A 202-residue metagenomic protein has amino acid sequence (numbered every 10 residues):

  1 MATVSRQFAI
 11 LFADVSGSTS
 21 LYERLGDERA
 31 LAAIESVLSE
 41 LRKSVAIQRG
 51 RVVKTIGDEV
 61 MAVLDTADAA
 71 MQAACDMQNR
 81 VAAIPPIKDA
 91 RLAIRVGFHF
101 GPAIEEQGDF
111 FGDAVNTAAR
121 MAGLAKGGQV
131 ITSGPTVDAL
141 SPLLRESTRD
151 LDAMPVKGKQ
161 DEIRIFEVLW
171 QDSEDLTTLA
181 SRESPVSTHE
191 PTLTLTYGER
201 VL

Functional and structural regions predicted by a protein language model:
M1-Q72, R80: Catalytic NTP-binding/metal-coordinating core of nucleotidyl cyclase/transferase enzymes
T3-R6, K54-G57, A122-A125, S187-H189 (+1 more regions): Short glycine-enriched loop/turn motifs at secondary-structure junctions
A9, S16-T19, T55, T136 (+2 more regions): Ser/Thr-centric signal marking residues that sit in or immediately flank functional binding/regulatory motifs
D14, G158, G198: Short, conserved phosphate/pyrophosphate- and ester-handling motifs at nucleotide-, phospho-/glycolipid
G26, G112, Y197-G198: Glycine-centered helix-coil hinge/cap
M61-D172: Catalytic beta-strand-to-alpha-helix segment of the class III nucleotidyl cyclase homology domain
S173-L202: Conserved adenine-nucleotide phosphate-binding loops and their immediately adjacent elements
